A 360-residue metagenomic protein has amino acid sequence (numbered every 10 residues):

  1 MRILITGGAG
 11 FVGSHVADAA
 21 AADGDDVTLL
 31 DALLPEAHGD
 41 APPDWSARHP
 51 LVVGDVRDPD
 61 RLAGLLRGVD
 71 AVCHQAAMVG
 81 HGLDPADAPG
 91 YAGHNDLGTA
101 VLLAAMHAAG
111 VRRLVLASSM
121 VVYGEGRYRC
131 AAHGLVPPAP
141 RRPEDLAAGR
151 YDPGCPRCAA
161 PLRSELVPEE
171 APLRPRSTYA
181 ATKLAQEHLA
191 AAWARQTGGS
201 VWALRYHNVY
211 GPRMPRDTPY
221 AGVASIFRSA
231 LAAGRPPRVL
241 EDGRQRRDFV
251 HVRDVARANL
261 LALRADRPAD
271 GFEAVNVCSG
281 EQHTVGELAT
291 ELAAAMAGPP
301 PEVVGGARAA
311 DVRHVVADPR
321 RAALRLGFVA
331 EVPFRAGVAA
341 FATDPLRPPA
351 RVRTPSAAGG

Functional and structural regions predicted by a protein language model:
M1-A203: N-terminal Rossmann-like NAD(P)+-binding domain of SDR-like oxidoreductases, especially those catalyzing
H15, R61-G64, G68-A71, V101 (+8 more regions): Alpha-helical elements of Rossmann-like donor-binding domains used by nucleotide-donor carbohydrate transfer enzymes
D31, R205-N208, G305: Residue-level recognition of beta-strand->loop/alpha-helix junctions
D84, H207, A274-V277: Short-chain dehydrogenase/reductase
V121, N208, E281-Q282: PG/GG-rich flexible active-site loop of Rossmann-like NAD(P)H-dependent oxidoreductases, especially the SDR superfamily
Y128-A147, D152-R163, H188-R247, V252-L261 (+1 more regions): NAD(P)-dependent short-chain dehydrogenase/reductase
L231-G360: C-terminal substrate-binding subdomain of Rossmann-fold SDR/epimerase-dehydratase oxidoreductases
